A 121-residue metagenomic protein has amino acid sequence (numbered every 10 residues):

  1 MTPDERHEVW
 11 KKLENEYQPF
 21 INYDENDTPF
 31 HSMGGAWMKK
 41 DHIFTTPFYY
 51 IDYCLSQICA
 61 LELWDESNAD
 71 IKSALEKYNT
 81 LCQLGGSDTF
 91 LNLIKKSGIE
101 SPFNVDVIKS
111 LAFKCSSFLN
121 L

Functional and structural regions predicted by a protein language model:
M1-L121: C-terminal, non-catalytic "cap/extension" segments appended to globular domains
